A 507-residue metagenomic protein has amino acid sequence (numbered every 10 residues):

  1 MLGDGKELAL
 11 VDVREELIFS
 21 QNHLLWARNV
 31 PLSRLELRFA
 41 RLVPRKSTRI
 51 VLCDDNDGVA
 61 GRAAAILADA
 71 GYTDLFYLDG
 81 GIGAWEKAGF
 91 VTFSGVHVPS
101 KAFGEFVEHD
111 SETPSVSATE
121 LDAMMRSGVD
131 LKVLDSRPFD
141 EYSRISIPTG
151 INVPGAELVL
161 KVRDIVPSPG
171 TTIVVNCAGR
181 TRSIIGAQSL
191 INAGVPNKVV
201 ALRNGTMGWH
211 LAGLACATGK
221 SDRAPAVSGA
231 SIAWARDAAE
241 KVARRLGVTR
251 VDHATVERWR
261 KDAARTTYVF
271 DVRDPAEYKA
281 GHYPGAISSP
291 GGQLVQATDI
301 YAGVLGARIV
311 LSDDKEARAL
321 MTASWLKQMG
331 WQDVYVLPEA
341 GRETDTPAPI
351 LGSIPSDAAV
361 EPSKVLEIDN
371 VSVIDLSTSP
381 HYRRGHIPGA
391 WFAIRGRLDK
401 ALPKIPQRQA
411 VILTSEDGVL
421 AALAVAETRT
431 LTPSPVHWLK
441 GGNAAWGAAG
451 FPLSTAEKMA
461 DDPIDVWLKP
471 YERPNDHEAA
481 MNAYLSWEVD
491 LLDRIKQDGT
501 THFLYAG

Functional and structural regions predicted by a protein language model:
M1-A9, V13-K132, S136-Y268, V272-S372 (+1 more regions): Rhodanese-like catalytic fold shared by cysteine-dependent sulfurtransferases and DSP/PTP-type phosphatases
